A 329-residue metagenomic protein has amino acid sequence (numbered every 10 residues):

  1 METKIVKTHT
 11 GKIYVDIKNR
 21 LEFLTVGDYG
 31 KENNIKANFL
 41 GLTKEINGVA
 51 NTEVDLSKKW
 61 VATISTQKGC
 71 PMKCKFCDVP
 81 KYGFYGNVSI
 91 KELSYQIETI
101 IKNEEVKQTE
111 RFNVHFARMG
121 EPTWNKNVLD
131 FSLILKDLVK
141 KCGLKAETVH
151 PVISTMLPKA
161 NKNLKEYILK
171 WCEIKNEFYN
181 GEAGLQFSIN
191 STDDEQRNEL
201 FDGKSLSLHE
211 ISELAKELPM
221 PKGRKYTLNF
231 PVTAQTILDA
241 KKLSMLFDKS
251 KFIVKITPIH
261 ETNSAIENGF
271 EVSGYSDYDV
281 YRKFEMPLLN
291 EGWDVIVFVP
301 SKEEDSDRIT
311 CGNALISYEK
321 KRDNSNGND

Functional and structural regions predicted by a protein language model:
M1-L40, S207, E213-D329: Auxiliary Fe-S-binding modules of radical SAM enzymes
M1-T66, V88, L93-Q108, G327: N-terminal [4Fe-4S]-dependent radical SAM core
K31, M72, E121: Active-site micro-motifs of SAM-dependent methyltransferase domains
L56-T63, G69, D78-L218, K225-A234 (+1 more regions): Core AdoMet radical
C70, C74-C77, C311: Disulfide-bonded cysteines in secreted/extracellular proteins and peptides
M72-C74, D194, N263-A265: Short acidic/His/Gly/Ser-rich catalytic and metal-binding motifs that mark active-site loops of diverse hydrolases
